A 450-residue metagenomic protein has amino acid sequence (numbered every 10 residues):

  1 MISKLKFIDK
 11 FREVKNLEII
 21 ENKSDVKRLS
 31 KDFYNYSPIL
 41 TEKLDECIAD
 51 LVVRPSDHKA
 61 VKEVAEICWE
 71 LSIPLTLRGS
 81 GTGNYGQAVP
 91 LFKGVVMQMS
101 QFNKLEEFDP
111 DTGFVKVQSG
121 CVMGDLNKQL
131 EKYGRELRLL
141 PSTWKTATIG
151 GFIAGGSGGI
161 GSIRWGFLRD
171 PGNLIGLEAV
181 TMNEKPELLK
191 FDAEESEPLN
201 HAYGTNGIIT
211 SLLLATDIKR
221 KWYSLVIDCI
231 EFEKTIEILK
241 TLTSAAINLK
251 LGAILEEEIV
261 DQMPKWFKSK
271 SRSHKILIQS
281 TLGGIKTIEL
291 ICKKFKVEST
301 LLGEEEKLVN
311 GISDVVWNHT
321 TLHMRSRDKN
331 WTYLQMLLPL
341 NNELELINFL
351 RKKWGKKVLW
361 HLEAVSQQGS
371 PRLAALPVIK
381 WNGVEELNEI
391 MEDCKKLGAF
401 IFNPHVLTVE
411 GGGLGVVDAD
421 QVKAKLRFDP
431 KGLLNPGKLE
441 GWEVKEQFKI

Functional and structural regions predicted by a protein language model:
M1-E66, T82-G113, I259-W266, E306-D328 (+1 more regions): N-terminal flexible segment immediately upstream of the FAD-binding catalytic core in FAD-dependent oxidoreductases
F7-F11, C68, I238-T243, G284-V297 (+2 more regions): Short amphipathic alpha-helices in soluble, non-transmembrane regions that often serve as interface/regulatory elements
I19-K23, V53-P55, L75-G79, G86 (+12 more regions): General beta-strand structural signal in soluble alpha/beta enzymes
S56, I227-E231, L277-G283, Q335-N342 (+1 more regions): Short beta-strand-to-loop capping motifs
R78-S80, A88-G94, S100, W144 (+1 more regions): Conserved glycine-rich FAD pyrophosphate-binding loop
K104-F108, M123-G124, K128-N248, G252 (+1 more regions): FAD-binding subdomain of flavoenzyme oxidoreductases
S224, C229, I238-L242, A246-L251 (+1 more regions): A conserved active-site cap/scaffold subdomain adjacent to cofactor or substrate pockets
